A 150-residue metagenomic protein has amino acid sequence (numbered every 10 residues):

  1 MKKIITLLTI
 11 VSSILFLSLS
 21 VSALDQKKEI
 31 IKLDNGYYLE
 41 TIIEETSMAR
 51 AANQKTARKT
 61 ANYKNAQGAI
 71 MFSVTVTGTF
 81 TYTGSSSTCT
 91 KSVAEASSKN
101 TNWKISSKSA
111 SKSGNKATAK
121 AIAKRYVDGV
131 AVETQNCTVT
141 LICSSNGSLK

Functional and structural regions predicted by a protein language model:
M1-G68: N-terminal prepro-regions of secreted/extracellular proteins
M48-K150: Mature secreted bioactive peptide module from preproproteins
